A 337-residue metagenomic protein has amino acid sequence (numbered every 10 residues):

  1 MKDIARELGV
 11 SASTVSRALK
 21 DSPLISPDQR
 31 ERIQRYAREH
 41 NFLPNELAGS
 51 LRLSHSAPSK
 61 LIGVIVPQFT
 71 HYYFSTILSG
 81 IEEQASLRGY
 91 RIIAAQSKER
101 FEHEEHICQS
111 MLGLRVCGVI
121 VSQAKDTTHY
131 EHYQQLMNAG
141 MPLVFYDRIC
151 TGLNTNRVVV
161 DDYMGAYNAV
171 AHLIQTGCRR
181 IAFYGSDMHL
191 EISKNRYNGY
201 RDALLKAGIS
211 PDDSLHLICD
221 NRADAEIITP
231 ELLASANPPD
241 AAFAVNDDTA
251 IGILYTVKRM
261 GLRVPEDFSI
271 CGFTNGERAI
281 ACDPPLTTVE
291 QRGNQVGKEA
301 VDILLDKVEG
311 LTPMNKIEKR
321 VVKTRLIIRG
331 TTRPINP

Functional and structural regions predicted by a protein language model:
M1-P58: N-terminal helix-turn-helix DNA-binding module of bacterial transcription factors
R32, Y72-L87, G165-H172, E191-S210 (+3 more regions): Short, solvent-exposed amphipathic alpha-helices that sit in or adjacent to ligand/effector-binding or catalytic
R38-Y73, I77-S79, L87-R88, S110-G113: N-terminal helix-turn-helix/winged-helix DNA-binding helices and compositionally similar short basic alpha-helical
S86-Q96, F183, R201-A223: Short beta-strand elements in bilobed, periplasmic/extracellular small-molecule ligand-binding domains
E99, S122-N168, D248, T274-L286: Flexible loop/hinge segments that line or gate small-molecule binding clefts
N156-F183, N198-D202, R222-E231, A250 (+1 more regions): Hydrophobic alpha-helical segments within soluble ligand-binding/sensing domains
Y167-I209, S214, M314-T332: An alpha-beta-alpha
I228-P337: Flexible loop/turn connectors
